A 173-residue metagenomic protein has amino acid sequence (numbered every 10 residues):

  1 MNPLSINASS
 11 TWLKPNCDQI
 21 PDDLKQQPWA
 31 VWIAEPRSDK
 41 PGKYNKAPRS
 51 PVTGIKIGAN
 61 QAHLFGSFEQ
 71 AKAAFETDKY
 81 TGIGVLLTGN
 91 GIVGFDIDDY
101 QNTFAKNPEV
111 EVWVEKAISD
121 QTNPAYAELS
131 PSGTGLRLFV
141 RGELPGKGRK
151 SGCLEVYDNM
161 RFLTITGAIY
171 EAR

Functional and structural regions predicted by a protein language model:
M1-R173: Conserved phosphate/metal-binding and DNA-contacting active-site motifs used in DNA phosphodiester-bond processing
